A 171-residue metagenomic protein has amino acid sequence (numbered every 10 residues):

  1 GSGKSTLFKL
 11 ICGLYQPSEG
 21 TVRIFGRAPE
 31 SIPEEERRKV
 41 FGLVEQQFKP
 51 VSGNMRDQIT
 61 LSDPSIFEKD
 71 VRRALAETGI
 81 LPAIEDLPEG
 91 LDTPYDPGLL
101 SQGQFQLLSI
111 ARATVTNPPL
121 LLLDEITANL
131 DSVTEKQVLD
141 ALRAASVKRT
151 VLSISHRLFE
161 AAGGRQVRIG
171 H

Functional and structural regions predicted by a protein language model:
S2-G3: Walker A (P-loop) phosphate-binding loop of ABC-type ATPase nucleotide-binding domains
C12: Helix-to-loop junction immediately C-terminal to a conserved catalytic motif
G20-A28, R37: Conserved ABC transporter NBD signature motif
F48-P94: Conserved "ABC signature" C-loop
N117: Conserved catalytic motifs of ABC-family nucleotide-binding domains
L121-E125: Catalytic Walker B motif of ABC-type/P-loop ATPase nucleotide-binding domains
A141-S155, F159-G163: Conserved catalytic loops of ABC-family nucleotide-binding domains
